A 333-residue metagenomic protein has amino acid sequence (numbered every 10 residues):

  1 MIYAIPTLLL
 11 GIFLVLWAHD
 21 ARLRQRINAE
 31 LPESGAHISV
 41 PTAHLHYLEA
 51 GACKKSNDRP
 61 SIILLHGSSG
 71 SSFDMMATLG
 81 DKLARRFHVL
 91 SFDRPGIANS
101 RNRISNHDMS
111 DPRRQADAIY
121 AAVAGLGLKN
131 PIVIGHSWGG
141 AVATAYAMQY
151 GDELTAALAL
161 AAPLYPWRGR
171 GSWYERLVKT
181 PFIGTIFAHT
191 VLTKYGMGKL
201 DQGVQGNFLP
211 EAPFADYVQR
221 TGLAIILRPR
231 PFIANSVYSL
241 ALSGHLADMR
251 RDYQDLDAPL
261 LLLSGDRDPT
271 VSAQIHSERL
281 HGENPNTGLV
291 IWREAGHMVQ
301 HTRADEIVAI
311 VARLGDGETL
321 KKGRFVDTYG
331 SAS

Functional and structural regions predicted by a protein language model:
M1-I62, R85-F87, K129, D316-S333: Alpha/beta-hydrolase fold catalytic core
R26-I27, G171, L192-Q254: Conserved alpha/beta-hydrolase catalytic His-Asp/Glu region
L48-A52, S91-I134: Active-site loop/oxyanion-hole signature of alpha/beta-hydrolase fold enzymes
G51-N99: Conserved HGGG/HGGXW glycine-rich cap/lid loop of the alpha/beta-hydrolase fold
G135, G139, A143: Gly/Ala-rich beta-loop-alpha elbow adjacent to hydrolase catalytic centers
M148, A157-H189: Flexible "cap/lid" loop of the alpha/beta hydrolase fold
L261-E294: Conserved loop-alpha-helix segment in the C-terminal half of the alpha/beta-hydrolase fold that carries the catalytic
P285-S333: Catalytic active-site module of serine/aspartate enzymes centered on a nucleophile-bearing elbow/loop
